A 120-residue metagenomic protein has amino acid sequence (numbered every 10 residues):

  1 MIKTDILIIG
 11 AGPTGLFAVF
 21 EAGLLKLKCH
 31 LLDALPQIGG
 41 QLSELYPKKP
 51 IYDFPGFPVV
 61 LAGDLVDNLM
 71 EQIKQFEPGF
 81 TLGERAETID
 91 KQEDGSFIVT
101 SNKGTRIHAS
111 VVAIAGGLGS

Functional and structural regions predicted by a protein language model:
M1-I9, L25, Q37, F80-S120: FAD-binding core/adjacent interface of flavoenzyme oxidoreductases
K3-L31: N-terminal Rossmann-like FAD-binding beta1-loop-alpha1 element of flavoenzymes
G15-L16, I38-Q41: Short N-terminal binding/cap micro-motifs at the start of the first secondary-structure element
F17-E21, Q72, H108: Residues within well-formed alpha-helices
G23, G40-S43: Short hydrophobic/aromatic-rich motifs at helix boundaries and adjacent loops
H30-L31, D53, T81, A113: Short, conserved beta-strand segments within well-ordered enzyme catalytic domains that often line or immediately flank
S43-R106: N-terminal Rossmann-like dinucleotide/flavin-binding domain of flavoprotein oxidoreductases that bind FAD/FMN
